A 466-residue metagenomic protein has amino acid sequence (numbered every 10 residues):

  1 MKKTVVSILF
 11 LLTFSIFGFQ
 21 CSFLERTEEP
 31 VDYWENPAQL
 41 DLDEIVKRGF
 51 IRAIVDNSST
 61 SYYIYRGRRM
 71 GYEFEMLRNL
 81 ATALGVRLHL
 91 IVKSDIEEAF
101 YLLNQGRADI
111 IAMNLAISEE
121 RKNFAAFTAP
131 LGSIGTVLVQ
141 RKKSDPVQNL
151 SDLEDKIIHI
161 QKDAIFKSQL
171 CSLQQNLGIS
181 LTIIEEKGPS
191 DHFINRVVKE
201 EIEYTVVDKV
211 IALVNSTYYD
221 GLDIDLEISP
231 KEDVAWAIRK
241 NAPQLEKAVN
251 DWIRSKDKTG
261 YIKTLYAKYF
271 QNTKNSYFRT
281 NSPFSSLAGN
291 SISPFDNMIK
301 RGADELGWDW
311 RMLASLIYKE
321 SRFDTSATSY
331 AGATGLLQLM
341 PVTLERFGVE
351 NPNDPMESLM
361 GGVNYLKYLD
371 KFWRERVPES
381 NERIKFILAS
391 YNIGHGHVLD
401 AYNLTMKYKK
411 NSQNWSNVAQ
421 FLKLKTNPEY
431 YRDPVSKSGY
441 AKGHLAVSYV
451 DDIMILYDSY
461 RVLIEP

Functional and structural regions predicted by a protein language model:
S22-D43, F74-A83, R141-F166, I211 (+4 more regions): Extended ligand-binding regions for polar small-molecule ligands
F23-L115, E119, N123, T182-G188 (+1 more regions): Extracytoplasmic small-molecule ligand-binding "clamshell" domains of the periplasmic binding protein/Venus flytrap
W34, N57-S58, P130-K143, D191 (+3 more regions): Periplasmic-binding protein-like
R52-S61, R66-T82, A116, V137-S190 (+3 more regions): Bilobed "Venus flytrap"/periplasmic-binding protein-like clamshell domains and structurally analogous long
E97, M113-N123, Q169-S172, I194-P230 (+2 more regions): A ligand-binding cleft/hinge motif common to bilobed small-molecule-binding domains
K162, S326-E350, P355-Y368, I453: Substrate-binding/active-site groove segments that recognize and process beta-1,4-linked N-acetyl-hexosamine
T273-F323, M356, W373-V377, E465-P466: Export/targeting segments at the very N-terminus of extracytoplasmic proteins
E382-S459: Catalytic and substrate-binding regions of cell-wall glycan-acting enzymes that process beta-1,4-linked
